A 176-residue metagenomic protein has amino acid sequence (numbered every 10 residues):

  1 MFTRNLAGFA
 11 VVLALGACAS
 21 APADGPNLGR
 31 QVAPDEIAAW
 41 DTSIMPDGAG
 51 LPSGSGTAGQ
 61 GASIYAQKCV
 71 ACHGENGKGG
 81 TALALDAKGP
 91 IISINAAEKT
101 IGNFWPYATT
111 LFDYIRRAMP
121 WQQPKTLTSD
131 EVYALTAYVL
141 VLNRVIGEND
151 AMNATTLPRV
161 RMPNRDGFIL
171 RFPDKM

Functional and structural regions predicted by a protein language model:
M1-F9: Bacterial N-terminal signal peptides that target proteins for export
C18-S20: N-terminal Sec signal peptide cleavage junction
N27-I64, P120-Q123: Electrostatic cytochrome c docking/interface patches
R30, G59-Q67, K78-G79, F104-A108 (+2 more regions): Sequence context surrounding c-type heme c attachment/ligation sites in exported
E36, T57, Y107, L111 (+1 more regions): Stable alpha-helical elements in mature extracytoplasmic
G61, Y65-E75, L135-V139: The canonical Cys-X-X-Cys-His
K78-R116, P120: Gly/Gly-Pro-rich "capping" loops immediately C-terminal to redox-active cysteine motifs in periplasmic/lumenal
Q122-M176: Flexible coil segments in periplasmic/lumen-exposed cytochrome c-class electron-transfer proteins
